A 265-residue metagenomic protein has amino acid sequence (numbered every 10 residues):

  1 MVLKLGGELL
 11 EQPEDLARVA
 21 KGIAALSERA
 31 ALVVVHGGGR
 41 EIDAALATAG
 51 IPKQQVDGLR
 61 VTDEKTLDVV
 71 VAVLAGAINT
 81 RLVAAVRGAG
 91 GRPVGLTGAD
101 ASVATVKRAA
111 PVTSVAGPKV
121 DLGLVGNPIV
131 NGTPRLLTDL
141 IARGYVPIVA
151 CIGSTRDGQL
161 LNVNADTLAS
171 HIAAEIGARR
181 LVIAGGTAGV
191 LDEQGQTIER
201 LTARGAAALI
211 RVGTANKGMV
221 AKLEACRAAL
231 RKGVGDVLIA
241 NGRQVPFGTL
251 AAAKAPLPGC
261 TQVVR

Functional and structural regions predicted by a protein language model:
M1-R265: C-terminal catalytic "cap/lid" subdomain
